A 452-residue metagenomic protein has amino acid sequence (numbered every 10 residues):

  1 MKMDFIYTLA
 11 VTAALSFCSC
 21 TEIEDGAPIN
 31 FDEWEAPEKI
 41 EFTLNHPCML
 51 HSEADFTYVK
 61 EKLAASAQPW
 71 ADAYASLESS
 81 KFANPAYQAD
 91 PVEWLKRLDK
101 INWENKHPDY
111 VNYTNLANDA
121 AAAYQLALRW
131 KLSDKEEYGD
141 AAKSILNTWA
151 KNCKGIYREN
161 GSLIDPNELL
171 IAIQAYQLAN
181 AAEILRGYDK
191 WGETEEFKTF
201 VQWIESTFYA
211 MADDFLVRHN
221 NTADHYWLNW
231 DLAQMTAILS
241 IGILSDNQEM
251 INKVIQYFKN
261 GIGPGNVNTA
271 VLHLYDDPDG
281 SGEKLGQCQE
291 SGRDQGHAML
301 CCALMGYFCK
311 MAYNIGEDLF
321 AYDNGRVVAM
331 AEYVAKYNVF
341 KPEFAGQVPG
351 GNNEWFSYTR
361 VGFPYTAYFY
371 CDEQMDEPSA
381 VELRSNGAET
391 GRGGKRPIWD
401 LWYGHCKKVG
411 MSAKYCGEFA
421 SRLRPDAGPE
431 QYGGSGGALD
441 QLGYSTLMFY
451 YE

Functional and structural regions predicted by a protein language model:
M1-I29: Bacterial Sec-dependent N-terminal signal peptides
C20-N220, L232, Q256-K259, G282-G286 (+2 more regions): Extracellular glycan-targeting catalytic surfaces
Q248: Active-site neighborhood of glycoside hydrolase catalytic domains
